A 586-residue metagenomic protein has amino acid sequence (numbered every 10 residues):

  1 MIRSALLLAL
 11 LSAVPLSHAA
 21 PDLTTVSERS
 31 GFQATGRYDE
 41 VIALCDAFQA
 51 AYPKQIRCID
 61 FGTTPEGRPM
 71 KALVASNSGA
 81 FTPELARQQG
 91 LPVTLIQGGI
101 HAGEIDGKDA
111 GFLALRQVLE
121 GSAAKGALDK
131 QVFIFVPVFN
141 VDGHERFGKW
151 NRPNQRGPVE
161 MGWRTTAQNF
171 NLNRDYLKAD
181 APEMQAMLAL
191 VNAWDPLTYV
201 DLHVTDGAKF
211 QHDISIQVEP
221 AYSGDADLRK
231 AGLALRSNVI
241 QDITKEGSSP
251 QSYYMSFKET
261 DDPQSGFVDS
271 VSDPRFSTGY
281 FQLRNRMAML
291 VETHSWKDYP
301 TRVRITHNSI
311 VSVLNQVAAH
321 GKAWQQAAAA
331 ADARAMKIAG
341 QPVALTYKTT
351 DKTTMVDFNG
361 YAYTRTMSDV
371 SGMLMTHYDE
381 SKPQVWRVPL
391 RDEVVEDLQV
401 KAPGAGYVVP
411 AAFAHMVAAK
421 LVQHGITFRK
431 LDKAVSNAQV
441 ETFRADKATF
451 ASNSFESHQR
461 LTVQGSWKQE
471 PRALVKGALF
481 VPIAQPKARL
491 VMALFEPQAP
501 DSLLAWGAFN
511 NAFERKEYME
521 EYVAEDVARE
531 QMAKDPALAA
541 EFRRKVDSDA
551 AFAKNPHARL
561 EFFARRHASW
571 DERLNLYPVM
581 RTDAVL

Functional and structural regions predicted by a protein language model:
M1-H18: Gram-negative bacterial Sec-dependent N-terminal signal peptides
A20-Q33, I96-G98, E219, D397-P403: Acidic/histidine-rich, surface-exposed loop or edge segments in extracytoplasmic proteins
E40-T94: Soluble metallo-hydrolase cores and metallopeptidase-like ectodomains found primarily in the secretory/periplasmic
R57-D60, K71-L73, V93-Q97, I134-P137 (+5 more regions): Structural recognition of the beta-strand scaffold that forms the well-ordered cores of secreted hydrolase catalytic
Q88-I100, I105-Q264, D269-R275: Active-site/substrate-binding loop(s) of hydrolase catalytic cores
S256-A445: Hard-cation-handling environments
M416-R489, F495-Q498: Substrate-recognition/cap regions that form aromatic- and gly/pro-loop-enriched pockets for small-molecule ligands
K487-L490, F495-L586: Accessory, solvent-exposed terminal regions and/or long lumenal/extracellular loops of proteins
